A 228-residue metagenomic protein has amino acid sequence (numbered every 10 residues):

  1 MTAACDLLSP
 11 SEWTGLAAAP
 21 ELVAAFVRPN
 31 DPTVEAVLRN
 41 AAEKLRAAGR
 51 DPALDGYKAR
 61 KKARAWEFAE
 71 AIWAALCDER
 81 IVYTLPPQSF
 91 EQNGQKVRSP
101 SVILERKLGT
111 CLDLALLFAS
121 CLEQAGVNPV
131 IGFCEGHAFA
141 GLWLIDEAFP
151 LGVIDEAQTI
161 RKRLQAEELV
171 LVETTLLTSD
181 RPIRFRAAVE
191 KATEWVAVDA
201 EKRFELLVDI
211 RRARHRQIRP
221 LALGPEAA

Functional and structural regions predicted by a protein language model:
M1-A228: A structural boundary/capping signal
